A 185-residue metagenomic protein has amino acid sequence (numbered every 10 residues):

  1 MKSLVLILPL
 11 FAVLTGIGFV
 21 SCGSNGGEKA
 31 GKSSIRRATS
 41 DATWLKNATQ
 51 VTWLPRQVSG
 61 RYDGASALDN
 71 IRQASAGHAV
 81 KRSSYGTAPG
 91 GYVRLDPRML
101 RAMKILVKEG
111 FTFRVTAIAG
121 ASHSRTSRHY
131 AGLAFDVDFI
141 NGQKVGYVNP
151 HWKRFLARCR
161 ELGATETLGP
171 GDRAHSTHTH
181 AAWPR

Functional and structural regions predicted by a protein language model:
M1-L4: Positively charged n-region of N-terminal signal peptides that target proteins for export
I7-G16: Bacterial N-terminal signal peptides
S24-E28: Bacterial lipoprotein signal-peptidase II cleavage site
G31-T43, A48, T52, R56-I71 (+3 more regions): Catalytic cores and adjacent binding grooves of peptidoglycan-active enzymes
L68-V80: Short, compositionally biased low-complexity segments
G77-E109: Helical scaffold of the NTase/Pol beta-like nucleotidyltransferase catalytic core
L100-H129: Active-site-adjacent loop/helix surface patches within enzyme catalytic domains that shape the substrate-binding cleft
